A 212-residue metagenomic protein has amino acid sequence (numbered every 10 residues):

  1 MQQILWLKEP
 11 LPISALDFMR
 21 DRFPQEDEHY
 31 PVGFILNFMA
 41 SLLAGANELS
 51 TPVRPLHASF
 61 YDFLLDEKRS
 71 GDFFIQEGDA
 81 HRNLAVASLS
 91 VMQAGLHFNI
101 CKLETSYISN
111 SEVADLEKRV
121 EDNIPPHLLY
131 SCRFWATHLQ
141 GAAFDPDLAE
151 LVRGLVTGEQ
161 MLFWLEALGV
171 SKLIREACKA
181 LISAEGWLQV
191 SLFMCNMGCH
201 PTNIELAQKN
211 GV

Functional and structural regions predicted by a protein language model:
M1-V212: Leucine/isoleucine-rich amphipathic helices and adjacent mixed helix/strand linkers that form non-membrane
